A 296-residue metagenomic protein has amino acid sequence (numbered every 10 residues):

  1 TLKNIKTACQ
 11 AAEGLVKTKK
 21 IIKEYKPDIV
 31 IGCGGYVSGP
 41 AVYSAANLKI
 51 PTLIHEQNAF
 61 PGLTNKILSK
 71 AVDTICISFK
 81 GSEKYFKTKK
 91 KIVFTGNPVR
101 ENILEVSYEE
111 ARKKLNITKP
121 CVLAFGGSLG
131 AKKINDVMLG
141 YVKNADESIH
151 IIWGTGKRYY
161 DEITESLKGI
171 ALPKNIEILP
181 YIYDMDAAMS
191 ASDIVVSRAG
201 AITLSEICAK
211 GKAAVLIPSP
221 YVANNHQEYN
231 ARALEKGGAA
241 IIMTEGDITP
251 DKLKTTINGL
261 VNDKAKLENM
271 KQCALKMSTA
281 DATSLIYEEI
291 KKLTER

Functional and structural regions predicted by a protein language model:
T1-I29: An amphipathic, basic-hydrophobic alpha-helix
P27-I29, S190-S205, K212-A213: Acidic donor-binding loop of glycosyltransferase active sites
P27-L48: An aromatic- and histidine-rich active-site surface loop
A46-E109: Active-site-proximal region of nucleotide-activated glycan assembly enzymes, centered on histidine/acidic-rich loops
Y108-V195, Q227-R232, K236, M243-K252: Donor-nucleotide binding loops and adjacent catalytic segments primarily of GT-B fold Leloir glycosyltransferases
S197, A213-N224: Short hydrophobic beta-strand element within catalytic cores of glycosyltransferases and related nucleotide-activated
K266-A280: A short, well-ordered alpha-helix in the C-terminal region of glycosyltransferases
T279-R296: C-terminal alpha-helical cap of glycosyltransferases
